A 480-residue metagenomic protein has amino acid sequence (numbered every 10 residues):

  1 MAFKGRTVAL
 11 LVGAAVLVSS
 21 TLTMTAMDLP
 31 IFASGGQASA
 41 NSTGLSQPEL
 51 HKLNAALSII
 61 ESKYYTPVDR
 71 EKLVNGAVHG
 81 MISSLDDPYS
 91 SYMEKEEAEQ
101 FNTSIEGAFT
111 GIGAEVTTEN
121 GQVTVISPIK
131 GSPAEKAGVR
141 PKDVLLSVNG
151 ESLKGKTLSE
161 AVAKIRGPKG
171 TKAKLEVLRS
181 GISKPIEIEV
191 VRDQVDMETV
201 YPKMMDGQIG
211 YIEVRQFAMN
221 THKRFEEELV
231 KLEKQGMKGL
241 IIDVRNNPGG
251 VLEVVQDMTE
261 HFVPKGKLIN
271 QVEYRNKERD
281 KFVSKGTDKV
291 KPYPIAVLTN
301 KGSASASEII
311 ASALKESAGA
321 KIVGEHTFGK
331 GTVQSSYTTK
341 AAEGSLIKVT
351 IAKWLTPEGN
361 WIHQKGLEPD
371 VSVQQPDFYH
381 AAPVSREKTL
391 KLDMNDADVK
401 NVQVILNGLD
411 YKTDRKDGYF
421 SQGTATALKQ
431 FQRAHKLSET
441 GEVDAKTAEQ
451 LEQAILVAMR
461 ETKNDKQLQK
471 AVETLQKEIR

Functional and structural regions predicted by a protein language model:
M1-T118, R140, S147, L153-G155 (+11 more regions): Intrinsically disordered, Ser/Thr/Pro/Gly-rich linkers and terminal tails that flank and connect PDZ domains
K130-D143, T199-Y201, M394, D398 (+1 more regions): PDZ/PDZ-like domain micro-motif
A134-K156, L240-D243, N407-T413, A427-L437: Conserved PDZ fold ligand-binding element
E135, N149, T157-K330, Q334-S336: Cleft-lining beta-strand/loop regions that shape enzyme active-site pockets
Q334-T339, T350-H380: Conserved P-loop NTPase
P369-Y419, V457-T462: Acidic, Ser/Thr/Pro/Gly-enriched interdomain connector segments
